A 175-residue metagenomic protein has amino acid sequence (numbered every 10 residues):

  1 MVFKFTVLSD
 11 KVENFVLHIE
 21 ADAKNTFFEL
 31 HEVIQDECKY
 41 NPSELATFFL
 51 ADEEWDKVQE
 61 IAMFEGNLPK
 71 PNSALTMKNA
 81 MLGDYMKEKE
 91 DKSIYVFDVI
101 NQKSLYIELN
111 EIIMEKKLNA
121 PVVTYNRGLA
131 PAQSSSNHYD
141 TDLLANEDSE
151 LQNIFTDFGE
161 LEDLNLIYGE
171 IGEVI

Functional and structural regions predicted by a protein language model:
M1-I175: Short linear regulatory motifs enriched in tryptophan with gly/pro/ser
